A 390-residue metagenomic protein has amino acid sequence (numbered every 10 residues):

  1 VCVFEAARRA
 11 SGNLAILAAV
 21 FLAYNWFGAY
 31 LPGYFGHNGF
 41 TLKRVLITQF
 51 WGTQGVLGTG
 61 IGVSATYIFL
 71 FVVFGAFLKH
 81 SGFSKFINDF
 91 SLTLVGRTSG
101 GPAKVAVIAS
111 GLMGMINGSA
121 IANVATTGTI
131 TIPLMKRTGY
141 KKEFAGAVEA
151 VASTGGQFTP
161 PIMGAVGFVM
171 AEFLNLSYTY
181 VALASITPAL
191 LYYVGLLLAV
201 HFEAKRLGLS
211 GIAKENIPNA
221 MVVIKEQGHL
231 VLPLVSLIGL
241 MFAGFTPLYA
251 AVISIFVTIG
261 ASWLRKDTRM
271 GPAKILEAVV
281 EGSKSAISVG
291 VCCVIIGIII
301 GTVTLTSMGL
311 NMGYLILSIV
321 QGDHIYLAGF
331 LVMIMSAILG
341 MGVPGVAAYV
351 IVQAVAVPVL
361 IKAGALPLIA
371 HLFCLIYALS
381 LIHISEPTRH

Functional and structural regions predicted by a protein language model:
C2-S11, E172-T179, L237-A243, L264: Membrane-water interface regions at transmembrane-helix termini and the short interhelical loops of multi-pass membrane
F4, A10, V20-G28, Y34 (+6 more regions): Core transmembrane alpha-helical segments of multi-pass membrane transporters/permeases
G55-Y67, T93-V107, T138-F144, K225-V231 (+3 more regions): Membrane-interfacial loop-to-helix junctions in multi-pass transporters
F74-H80, A109-N123, V151-F158, P188 (+4 more regions): Helix-loop-helix module between adjacent transmembrane segments
N88-G156, I162, G345-L379: Hydrophobic transmembrane alpha-helices that form the pore/transport pathway of multi-pass ion and small-solute
G111-L112, T154, V169-F173, I238-G239 (+4 more regions): Alpha-helical transmembrane segments of multipass membrane proteins
L183-S285, R389: Long, contiguous bundles of hydrophobic transmembrane helices that form the permeation core of multi-pass
I382-H390: Residue-level detector of conserved catalytic or cofactor/ligand-binding positions in enzyme active sites
